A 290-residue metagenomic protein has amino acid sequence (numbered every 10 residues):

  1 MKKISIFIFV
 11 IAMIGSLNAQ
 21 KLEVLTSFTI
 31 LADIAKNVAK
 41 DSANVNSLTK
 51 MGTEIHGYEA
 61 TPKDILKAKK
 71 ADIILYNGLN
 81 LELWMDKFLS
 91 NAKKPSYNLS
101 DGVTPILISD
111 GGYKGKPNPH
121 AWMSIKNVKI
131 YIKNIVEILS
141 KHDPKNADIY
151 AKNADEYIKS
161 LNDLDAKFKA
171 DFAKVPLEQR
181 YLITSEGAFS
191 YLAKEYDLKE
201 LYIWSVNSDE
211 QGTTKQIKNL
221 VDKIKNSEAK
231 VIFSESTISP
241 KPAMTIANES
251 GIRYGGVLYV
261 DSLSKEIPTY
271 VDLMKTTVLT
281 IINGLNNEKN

Functional and structural regions predicted by a protein language model:
I4-I14: Sec-dependent N-terminal signal peptides
Q20-N290: Extracytoplasmic metal-acquisition and chelation regions
